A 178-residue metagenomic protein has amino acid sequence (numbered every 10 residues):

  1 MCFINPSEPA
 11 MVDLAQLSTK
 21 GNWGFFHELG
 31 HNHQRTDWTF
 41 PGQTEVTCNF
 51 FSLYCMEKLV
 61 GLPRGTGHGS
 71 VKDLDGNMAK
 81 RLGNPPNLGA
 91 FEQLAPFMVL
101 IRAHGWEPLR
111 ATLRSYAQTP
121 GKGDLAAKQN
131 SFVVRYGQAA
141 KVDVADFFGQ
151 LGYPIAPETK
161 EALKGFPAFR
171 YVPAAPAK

Functional and structural regions predicted by a protein language model:
M1-R102, R110-A111, K122: Catalytic cores of extracellular degradative/oxidative enzymes
H31, D75, A79, M98 (+6 more regions): Generic detector of well-ordered alpha-helical segments enriched in charged/polar residues, highlighting helical
G89-E92, D124-K128, Q138-A139: Short acidic alpha-helix initiation/capping motifs at coil-to-helix transition points, especially at protein N-termini
R102-A103, A140: Alpha-helix C-terminal capping/termination sites
Y116-Q118: Primarily short, surface-exposed interaction patches in extracytoplasmic proteins
K128-K178: Beta/coil-rich, acidic/histidine-enriched accessory regions frequently appended to metallopeptidases
